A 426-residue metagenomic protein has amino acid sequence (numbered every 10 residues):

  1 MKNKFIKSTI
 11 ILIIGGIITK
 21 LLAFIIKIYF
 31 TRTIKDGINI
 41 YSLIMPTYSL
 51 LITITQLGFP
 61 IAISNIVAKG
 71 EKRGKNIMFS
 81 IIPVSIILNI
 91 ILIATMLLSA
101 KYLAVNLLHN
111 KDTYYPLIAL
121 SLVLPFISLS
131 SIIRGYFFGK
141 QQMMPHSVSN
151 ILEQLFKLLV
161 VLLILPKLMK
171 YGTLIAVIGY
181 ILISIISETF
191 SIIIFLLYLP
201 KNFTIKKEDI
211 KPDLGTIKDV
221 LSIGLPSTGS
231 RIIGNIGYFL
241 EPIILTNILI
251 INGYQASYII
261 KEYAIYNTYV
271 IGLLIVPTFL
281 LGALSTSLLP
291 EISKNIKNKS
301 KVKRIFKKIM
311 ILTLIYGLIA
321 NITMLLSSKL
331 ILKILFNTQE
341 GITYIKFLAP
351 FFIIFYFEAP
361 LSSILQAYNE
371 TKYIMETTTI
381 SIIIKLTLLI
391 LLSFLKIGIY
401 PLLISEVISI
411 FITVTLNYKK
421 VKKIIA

Functional and structural regions predicted by a protein language model:
K4-I61, I93, L97, V123 (+2 more regions): Signature of the first transmembrane helix
S8-A23, I183-L199, L214-T286: Transmembrane helical elements of multi-pass membrane transporters/channels
Q56-E71, L274-K297: Helix-loop junctions and terminal segments of transmembrane helices in multi-pass membrane transport/translocation
L57-K101, S128, K299-A320: Membrane-water interface segments that mark the loop-to-transmembrane alpha-helix transition
I91-K111, I319-T338, I342: Short membrane-interface helical motifs at transmembrane helix boundaries in multi-pass membrane transporters
N110-I132, N337-L361: Alpha-helical transmembrane segments of multi-pass membrane proteins
F126-S149, F352-T377: Membrane-interface junctions at transmembrane-helix termini in multi-pass inner-membrane proteins
Q141-P145, L155-I193, N369-K372, I382-T415: Membrane-interface helix-loop junctions in multi-pass transport and translocation proteins
